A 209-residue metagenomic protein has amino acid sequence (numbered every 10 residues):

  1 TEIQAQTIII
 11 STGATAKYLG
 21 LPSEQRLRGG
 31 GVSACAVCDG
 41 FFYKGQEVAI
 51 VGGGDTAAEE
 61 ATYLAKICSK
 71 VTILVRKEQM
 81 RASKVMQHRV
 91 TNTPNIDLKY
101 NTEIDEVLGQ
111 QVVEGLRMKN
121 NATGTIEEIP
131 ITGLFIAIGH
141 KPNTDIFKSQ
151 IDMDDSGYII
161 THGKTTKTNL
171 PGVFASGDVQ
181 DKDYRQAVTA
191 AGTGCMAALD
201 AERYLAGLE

Functional and structural regions predicted by a protein language model:
T1-T12: Small-residue-rich anion-binding loops in enzyme active sites
E2-I3, A65-G163, L170, R203-E209: A Rossmann-like FAD-binding core segment of flavoenzymes
I10, A34, L98-Y100, P130 (+1 more regions): A structural signal for the hydrophobic beta-strands that form the central parallel beta-sheet of Rossmann-like
I10-S11, I50, I136-A137: Redox-cofactor binding/interface segments in oxidoreductases and associated redox assembly factors
T15, G20, Q25-F42, I138-Y184 (+2 more regions): FAD-site-proximal beta/loop scaffold in flavoenzymes
G52-G54: Glycine-rich Rossmann-fold phosphate-binding loop(s) that bind the pyrophosphate of adenine dinucleotide cofactors
A57-A58: N-terminal Rossmann-fold NAD(P) dinucleotide-binding loop
A61-T62: Generic hydrophobic/aromatic pocket-lining and core-packing "Φ" positions
